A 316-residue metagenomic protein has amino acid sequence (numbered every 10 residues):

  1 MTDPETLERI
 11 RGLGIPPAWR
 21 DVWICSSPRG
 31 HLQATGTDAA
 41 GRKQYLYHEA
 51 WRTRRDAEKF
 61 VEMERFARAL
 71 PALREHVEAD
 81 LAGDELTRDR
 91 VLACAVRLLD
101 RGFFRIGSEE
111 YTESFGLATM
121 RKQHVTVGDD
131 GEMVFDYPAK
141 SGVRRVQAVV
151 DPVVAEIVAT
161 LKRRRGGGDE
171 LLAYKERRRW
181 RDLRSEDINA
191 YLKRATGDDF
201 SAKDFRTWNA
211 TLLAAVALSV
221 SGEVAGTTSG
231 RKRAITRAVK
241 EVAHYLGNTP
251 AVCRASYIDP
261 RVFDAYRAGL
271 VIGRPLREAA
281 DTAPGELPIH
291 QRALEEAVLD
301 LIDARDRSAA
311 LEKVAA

Functional and structural regions predicted by a protein language model:
M1-T119, Q123-I235, V239-L246, A251 (+2 more regions): A positively charged, amphipathic N-terminal helix/segment that binds anionic biomolecules
V158, V242-A243, D264, L270-L276: Extended hydrophobic/aromatic segments used for targeting, binding, or gating
S256, P260, L270-G285: Accessory, usually C-terminal, subdomains that scaffold auxiliary metal cofactors
V262-G269, G285-A316: Short, amphipathic C-terminal "tail helix"
